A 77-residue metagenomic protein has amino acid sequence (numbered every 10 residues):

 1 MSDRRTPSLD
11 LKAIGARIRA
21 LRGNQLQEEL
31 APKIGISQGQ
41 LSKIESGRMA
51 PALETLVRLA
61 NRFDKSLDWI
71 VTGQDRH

Functional and structural regions predicted by a protein language model:
M1-N24: A short, Lys/Arg-rich alpha-helix, primarily the initiator
G23-S46: Short alpha-helical DNA-recognition segment
G39, M49, D68: Key DNA-contact positions within bacterial/archaeal DNA-binding proteins
S46-R48, V57, D75: Residue-level detection of the helix-turn-helix DNA-binding "recognition helix"
E54-W69: DNA major-groove recognition helix of helix-turn-helix/homeodomain DNA-binding modules
W69-H77: Short amphipathic recognition helices of helix-turn-helix/homeodomain-type DNA-binding modules
